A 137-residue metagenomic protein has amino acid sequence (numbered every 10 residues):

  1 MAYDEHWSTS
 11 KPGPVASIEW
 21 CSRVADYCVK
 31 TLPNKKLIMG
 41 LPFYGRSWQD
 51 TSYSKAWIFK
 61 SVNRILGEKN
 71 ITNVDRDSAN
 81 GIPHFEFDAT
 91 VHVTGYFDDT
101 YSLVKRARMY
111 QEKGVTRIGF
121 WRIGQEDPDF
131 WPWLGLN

Functional and structural regions predicted by a protein language model:
M1-K69: Substrate-binding surface in catalytic domains of secreted glycosidases
V15-S22, F97-V104, Q125: Soluble non-cytosolic domains of exported or imported proteins
K35, T116, W121: Short acidic/polar active-site loop segments enriched in Thr and Asp
M39, Y110, I118: Conserved, mostly hydrophobic/aromatic
L41-M109, F130: Glycan-binding loop/region signatures in secreted carbohydrate-active enzymes
A107, W121-I123: C-terminal functional modules
D127-N137: C-terminal helical cap(s) of enzyme catalytic domains, especially alpha/beta-barrels
